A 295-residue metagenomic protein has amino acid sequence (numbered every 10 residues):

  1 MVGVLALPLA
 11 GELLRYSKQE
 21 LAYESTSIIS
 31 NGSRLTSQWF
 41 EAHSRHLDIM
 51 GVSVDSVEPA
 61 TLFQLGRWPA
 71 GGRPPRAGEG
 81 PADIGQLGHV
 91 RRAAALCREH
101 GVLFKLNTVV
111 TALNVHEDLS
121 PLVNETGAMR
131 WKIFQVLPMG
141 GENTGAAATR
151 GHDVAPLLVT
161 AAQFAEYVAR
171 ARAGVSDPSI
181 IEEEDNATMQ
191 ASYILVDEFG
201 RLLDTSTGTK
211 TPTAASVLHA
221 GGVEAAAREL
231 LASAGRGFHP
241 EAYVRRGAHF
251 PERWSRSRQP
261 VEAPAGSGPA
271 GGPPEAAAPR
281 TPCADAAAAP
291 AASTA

Functional and structural regions predicted by a protein language model:
V2-I49, V54-T61, A82-H89, N107-S120: Canonical radical SAM enzyme core domain
P59-G271: Radical SAM enzyme [4Fe-4S]-AdoMet core and its adjacent flexible, acidic and glycine-rich loops/tails across
G271-A277: Intrinsically disordered, low-complexity segments enriched in serine/threonine/proline/glycine and often basic
R280-A295: Long, low-complexity, intrinsically disordered segments
